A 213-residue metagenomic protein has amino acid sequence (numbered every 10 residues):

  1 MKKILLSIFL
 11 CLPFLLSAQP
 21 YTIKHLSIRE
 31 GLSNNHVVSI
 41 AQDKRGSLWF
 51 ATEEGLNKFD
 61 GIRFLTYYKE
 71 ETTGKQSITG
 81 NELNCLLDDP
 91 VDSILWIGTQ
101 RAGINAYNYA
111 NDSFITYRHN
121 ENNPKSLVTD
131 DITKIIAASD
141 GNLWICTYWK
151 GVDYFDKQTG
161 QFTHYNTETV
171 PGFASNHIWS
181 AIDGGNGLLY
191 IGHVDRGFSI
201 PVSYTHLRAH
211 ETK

Functional and structural regions predicted by a protein language model:
M1-R208: Carboxylate-rich, polar loop motifs that coordinate divalent cations or form catalytic acidic clusters
A209-K213: A short, hydrophobic C-terminal helix/tail in secreted or cell-surface proteins
